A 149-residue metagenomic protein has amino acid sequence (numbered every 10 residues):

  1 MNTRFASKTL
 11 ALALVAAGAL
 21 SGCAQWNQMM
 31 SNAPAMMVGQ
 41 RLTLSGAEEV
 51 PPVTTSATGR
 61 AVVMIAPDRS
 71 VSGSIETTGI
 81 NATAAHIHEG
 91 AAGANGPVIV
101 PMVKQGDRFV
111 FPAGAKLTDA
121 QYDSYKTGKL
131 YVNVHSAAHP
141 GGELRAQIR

Functional and structural regions predicted by a protein language model:
N2-F5, L14, G18-A85, E89-R149: Metal-centered catalytic cores of metalloenzymes
